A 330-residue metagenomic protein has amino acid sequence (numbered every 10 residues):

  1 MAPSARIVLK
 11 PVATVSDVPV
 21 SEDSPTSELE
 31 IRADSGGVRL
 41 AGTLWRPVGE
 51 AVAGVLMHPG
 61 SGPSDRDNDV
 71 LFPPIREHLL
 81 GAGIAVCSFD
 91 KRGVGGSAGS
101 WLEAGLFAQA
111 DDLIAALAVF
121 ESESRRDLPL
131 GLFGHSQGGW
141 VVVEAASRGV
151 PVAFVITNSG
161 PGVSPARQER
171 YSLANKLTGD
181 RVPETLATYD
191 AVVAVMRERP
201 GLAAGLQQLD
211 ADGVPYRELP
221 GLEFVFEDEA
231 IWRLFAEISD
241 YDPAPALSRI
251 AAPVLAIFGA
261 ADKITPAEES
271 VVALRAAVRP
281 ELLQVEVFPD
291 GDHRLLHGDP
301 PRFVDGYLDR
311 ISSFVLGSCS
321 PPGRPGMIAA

Functional and structural regions predicted by a protein language model:
D17-G49: N-terminal cap/lid segment of alpha/beta-hydrolase-fold proteins
S64-I75, K91, E268: The serine-hydrolase catalytic nucleophile loop
R76-G96: Conserved alpha/beta-hydrolase
E103-S122: Alpha/beta-hydrolase active-site loop
N158-P245: Accessory cap/linker subdomain of secreted extracellular hydrolases
I250, A256-F258, D262: Short beta-strand/loop motif that positions the catalytic acidic residue of the alpha/beta-hydrolase fold
K263-E269: Conserved alpha/beta-hydrolase "acid-adjacent" motif
P289-A330: Catalytic active-site module of serine/aspartate enzymes centered on a nucleophile-bearing elbow/loop
